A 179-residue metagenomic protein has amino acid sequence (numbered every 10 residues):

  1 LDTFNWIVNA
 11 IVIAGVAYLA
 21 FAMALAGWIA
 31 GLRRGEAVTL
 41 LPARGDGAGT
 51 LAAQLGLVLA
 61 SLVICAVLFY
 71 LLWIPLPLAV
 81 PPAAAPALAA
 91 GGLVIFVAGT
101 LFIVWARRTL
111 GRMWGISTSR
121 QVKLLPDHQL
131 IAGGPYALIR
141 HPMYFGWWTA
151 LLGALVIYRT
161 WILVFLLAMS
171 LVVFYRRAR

Functional and structural regions predicted by a protein language model:
L1-L125, Q129-A132, T149-R179: Membrane-anchoring alpha-helices and their flanking helix-loop junctions
A132-G133, A137-F145: Histidine-centered phosphotransfer motif of kinases
